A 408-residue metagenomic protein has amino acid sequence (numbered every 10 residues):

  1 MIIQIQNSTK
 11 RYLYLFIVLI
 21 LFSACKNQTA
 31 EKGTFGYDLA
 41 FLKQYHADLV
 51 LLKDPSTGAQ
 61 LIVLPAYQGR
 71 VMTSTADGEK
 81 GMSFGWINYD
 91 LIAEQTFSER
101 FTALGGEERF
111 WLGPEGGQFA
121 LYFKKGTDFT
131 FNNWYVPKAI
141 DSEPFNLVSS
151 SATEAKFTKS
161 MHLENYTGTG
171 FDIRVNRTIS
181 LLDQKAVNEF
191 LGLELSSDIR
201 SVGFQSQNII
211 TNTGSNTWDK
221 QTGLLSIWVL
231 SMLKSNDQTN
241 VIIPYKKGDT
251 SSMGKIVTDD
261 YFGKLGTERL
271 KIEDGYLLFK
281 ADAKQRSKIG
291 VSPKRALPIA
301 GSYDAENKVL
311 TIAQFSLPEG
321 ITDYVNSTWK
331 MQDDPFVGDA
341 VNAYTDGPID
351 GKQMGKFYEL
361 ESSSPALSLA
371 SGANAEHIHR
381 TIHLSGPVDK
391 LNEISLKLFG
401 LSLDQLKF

Functional and structural regions predicted by a protein language model:
I2-L13: Bacterial N-terminal signal peptides that target proteins for export
L21-A24: C-terminal motif of bacterial Sec signal peptides marking the signal peptidase cleavage site
K26-Q205, I209, T213-F408: Surface-exposed acidic/polar loop and edge beta-strand patches at domain peripheries
